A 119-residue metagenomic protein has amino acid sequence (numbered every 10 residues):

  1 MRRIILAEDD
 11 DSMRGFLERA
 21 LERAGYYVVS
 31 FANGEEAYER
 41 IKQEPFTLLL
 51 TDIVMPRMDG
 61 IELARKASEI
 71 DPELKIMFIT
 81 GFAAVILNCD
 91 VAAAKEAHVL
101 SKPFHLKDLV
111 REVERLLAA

Functional and structural regions predicted by a protein language model:
E8: Conserved acidic carboxylate
G15-R23: Charged docking surfaces used in two-component/phosphorelay signaling
G25-A32, R40: Short hydrophobic/Thr-rich beta-strand motif most characteristic of the beta2 strand and flanking loop of CheY-like
N33-E36, D59-L63: Acidic catalytic/metal-coordinating carboxylates
Y38-I41, L50, A64: Hydrophobic alpha-helical motif in two-component signaling modules
D52, T80: Active-site residues of response regulator receiver
M55: Receiver (REC) domain active-site loop signature in two-component systems and cognate sites in sensor histidine kinases
E62, F82-S101, K107-E114: Alpha4 helix (beta4-alpha4-beta5 surface) of REC/receiver domains from two-component response regulators
